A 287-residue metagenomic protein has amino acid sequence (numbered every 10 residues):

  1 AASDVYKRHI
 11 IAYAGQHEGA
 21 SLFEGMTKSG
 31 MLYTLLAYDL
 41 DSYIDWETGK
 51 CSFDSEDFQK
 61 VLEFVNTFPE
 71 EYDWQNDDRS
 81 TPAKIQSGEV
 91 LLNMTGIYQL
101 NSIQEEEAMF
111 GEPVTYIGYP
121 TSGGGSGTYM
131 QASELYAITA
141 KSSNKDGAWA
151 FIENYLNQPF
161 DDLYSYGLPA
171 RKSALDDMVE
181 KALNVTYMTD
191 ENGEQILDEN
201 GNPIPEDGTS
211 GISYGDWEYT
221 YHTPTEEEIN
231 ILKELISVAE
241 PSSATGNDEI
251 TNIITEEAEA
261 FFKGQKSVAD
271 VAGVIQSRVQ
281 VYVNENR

Functional and structural regions predicted by a protein language model:
S3, K7-C51, V90-L92: Extracytoplasmic/periplasmic solute-binding protein
R8-I10, L35, E47-D78, V114-Y119: Glycine-centered hinge/linker elements that transmit conformational signals in sensory and ligand-binding systems
Y13-M26, Q158-P169, V281-R287: Bilobed periplasmic-binding protein-like "clamshell/Venus-flytrap" ligand-binding domains
G15-L22, E70-Y72, S87-L91, M109-T115 (+1 more regions): Loop/turn elements at helix/coil->beta-strand transitions in domains of secreted/extracellular proteins
K60-F64, S143-Y155, I250, V271: Short amphipathic alpha-helical coupling segments at ligand-binding clamshell hinges and other catalytic/signaling
D78-N93, Q104, E256, A260-K263: Short helices/loops that flank or line small-molecule/ion binding pockets
E107-V185, T189: Extracytoplasmic/periplasmic substrate-recognition and gating elements
I117, Y166-A260: Long, aromatic- and glycine/proline-rich binding clefts that accommodate carbohydrate-like moieties
